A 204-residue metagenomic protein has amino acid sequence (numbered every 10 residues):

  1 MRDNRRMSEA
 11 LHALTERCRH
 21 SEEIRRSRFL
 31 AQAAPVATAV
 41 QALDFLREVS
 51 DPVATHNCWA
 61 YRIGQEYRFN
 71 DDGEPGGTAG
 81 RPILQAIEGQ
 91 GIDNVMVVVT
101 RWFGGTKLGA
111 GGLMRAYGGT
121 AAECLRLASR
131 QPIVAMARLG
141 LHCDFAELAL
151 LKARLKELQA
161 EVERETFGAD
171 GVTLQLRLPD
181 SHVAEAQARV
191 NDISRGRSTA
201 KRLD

Functional and structural regions predicted by a protein language model:
M1-T78, E165, A188, K201-D204: C-terminal regulatory domains involved in ligand/effector binding and gene-expression control
A31-Q32, N57-W59, N94-V97, R138 (+1 more regions): Structural motif
A42-F45, Y117, L151-R154, A186-R189: Hydrophobic side chains in well-ordered alpha-helices
P82-L127: Active-site beta-strand/loop microenvironment that shapes enzyme catalytic pockets
M114, T120-L125, A135, G140 (+1 more regions): Terminal alpha-helical anchor/extension segments at protein ends
R130-E147, L174-L176: Short glycine-/aliphatic-rich beta-strand segments at the starts of folded cytosolic domains
H142-V162, E185: Short amphipathic alpha-helix segments
L176, H182-V183: Terminal, non-globular segments
